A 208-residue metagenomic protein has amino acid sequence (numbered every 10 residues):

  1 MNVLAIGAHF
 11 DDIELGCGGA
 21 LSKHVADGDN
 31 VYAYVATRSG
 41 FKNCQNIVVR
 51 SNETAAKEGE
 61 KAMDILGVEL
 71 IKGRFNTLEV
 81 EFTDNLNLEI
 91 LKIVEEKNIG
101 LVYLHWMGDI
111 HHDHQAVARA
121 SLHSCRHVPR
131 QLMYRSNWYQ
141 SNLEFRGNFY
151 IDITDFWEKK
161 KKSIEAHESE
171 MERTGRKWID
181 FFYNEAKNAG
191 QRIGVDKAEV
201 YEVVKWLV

Functional and structural regions predicted by a protein language model:
M1-L4, K23, D27, N46 (+2 more regions): Metal-dependent de-N-acetylase/amidase catalytic core
N2-F10, E14-V49: ATP-dependent adenylation/pyrophosphate-handling site
V31, L70, Q131: Hydrophobic anchor at the start of a short beta-strand that flanks the dinucleotide cofactor-binding loop
Y34-A36, G73, L104, Y134: Short glycine/serine/threonine-enriched helix-capping/active-site loop that flanks the nucleotide-sugar donor pocket
A36, D64-N76: A conserved beta-strand->alpha-helix junction
F41-V68: Glycine-rich phosphate-binding loop and adjoining beta1-alpha1-beta2 segment of Rossmann-like nucleotide-binding folds
